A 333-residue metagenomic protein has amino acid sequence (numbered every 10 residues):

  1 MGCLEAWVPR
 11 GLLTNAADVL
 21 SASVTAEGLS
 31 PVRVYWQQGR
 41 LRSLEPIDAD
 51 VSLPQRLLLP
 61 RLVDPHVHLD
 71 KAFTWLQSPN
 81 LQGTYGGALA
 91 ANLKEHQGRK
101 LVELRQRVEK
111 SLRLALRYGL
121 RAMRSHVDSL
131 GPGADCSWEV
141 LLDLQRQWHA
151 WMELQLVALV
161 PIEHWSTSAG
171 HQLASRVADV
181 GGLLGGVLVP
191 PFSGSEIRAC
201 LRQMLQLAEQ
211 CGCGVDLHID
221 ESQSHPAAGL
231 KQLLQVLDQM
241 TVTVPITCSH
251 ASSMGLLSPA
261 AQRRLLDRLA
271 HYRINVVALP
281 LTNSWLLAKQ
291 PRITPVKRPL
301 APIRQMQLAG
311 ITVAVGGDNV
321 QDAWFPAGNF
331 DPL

Functional and structural regions predicted by a protein language model:
M1-I47: N-terminal metal-binding scaffold of metallo-dependent hydrolase/deaminase domains
G39, Q55, H66, G119 (+5 more regions): Divalent metal-coordination and catalytic microenvironments
P46-L59: Active-site metal-binding motif and surrounding structural segment of the metallo-beta-lactamase
R56-S78, S222-Q223: Di-metal (Zn2+ and/or Mg2+/Mn2+) metal-binding site signature of metallo-dependent hydrolases with the MBL/beta-CASP
L58, W75-H126, P132-Q147, Q172-A178: Alpha-helical scaffold segments that flank or form the walls of functional sites
A72-L104, V180-L183, G229-T247, Y272-V276 (+2 more regions): Active-site gating loops and adjacent loop-to-helix segments of metal-dependent hydrolytic enzymes
V127-I246, A251, G255: Metal-coordinating catalytic core of metallo-dependent amide/deamination hydrolases
Q235-I246, L286, K297-L333: His/Asp/Glu-enriched, well-ordered alpha-helical/loop segment that forms or immediately abuts the divalent-metal
